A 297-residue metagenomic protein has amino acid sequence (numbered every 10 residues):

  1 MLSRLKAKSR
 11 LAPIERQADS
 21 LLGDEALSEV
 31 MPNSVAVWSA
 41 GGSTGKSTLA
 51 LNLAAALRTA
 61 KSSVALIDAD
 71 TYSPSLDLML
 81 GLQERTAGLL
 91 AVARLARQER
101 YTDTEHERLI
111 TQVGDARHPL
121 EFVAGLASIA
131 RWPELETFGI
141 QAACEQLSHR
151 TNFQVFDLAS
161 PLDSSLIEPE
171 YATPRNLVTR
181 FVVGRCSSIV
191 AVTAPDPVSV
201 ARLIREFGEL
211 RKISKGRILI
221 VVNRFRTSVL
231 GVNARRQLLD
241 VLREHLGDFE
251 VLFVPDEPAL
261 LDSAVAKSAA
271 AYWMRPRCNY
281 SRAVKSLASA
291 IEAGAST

Functional and structural regions predicted by a protein language model:
M1-S34, E84, L90, R94-Y101 (+8 more regions): Acidic-aromatic/histidine active-site loop/patch
L27-Y72, L76-M79, G139-I140, Q146-S148: Walker A/P-loop phosphate-binding motif and the immediately C-terminal alpha-helix
V37, A124-G125, F156-D157, V190-P195 (+1 more regions): Conserved beta-strand segments of the P-loop GTPase G domain that flank and frequently precede/overlap
A60-F122, C144, V251-L252: Phosphate-binding loop that captures ATP/GTP phosphates
A116-P174: Phosphate-binding/switch loop-helix module in NTP-utilizing enzymes
E170-D196: Inter-motif core of Ras-like GTPase G domains
R224-R226, V232-Y272: Beta-strand-loop-alpha "switch" segments that mediate conformational coupling across diverse proteins
V265-T297: NTP-binding/hydrolysis catalytic cores, primarily Walker-type P-loop NTPases
